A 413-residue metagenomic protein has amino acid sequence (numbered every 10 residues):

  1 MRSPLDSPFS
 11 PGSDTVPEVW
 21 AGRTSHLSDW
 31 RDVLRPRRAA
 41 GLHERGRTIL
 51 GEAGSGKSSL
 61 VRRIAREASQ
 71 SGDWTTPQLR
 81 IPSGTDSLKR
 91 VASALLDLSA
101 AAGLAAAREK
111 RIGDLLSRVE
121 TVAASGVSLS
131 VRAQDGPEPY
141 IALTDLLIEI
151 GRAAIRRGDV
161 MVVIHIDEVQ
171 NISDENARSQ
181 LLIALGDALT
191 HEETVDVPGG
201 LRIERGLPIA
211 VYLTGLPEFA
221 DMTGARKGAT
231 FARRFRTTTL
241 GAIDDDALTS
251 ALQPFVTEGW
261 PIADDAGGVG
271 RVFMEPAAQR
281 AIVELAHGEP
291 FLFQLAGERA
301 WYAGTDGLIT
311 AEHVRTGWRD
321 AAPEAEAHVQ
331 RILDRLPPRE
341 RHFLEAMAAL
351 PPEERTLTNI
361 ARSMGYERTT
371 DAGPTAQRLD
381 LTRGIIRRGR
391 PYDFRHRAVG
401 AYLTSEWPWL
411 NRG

Functional and structural regions predicted by a protein language model:
M1-R45, D196-G199, E204, G413: A short, basic N-terminal segment
H43-S179, L207-I209, T370: P-loop NTPase nucleotide-binding core
L50-G51, A277-F291: A short helix-loop-helix "switch/interaction" segment in the helical subdomain of ASCE P-loop NTPases
I155-G158, N171-S173, A177-K227: Sensor-1/coupling segment of RecA-like P-loop NTPase cores
G224-A242: A short helix-turn-beta junction within AAA+ P-loop NTPase domains corresponding to the substrate/partner-engaging
L240-A278, L285, A296: Conserved small helical "lid"/interfacial subdomain of P-loop NTPases
E284, G288, Q294-T369, P374: Winged-helix-like regulatory helical subdomains adjacent to P-loop NTPase cores
A398-G413: Short, amphipathic alpha-helical interaction segments positioned at domain boundaries
